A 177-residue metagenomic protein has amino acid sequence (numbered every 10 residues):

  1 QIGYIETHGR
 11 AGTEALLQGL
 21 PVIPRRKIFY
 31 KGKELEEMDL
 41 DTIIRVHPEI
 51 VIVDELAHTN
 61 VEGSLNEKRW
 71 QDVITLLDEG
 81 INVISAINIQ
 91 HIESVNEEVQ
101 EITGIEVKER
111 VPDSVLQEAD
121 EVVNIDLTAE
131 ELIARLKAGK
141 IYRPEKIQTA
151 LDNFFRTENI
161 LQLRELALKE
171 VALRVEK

Functional and structural regions predicted by a protein language model:
Q1-D39, R45: Conserved P-loop
Y4-E6, E55, I87-Q90, L127-T128: A short beta-strand-to-loop transition that corresponds to the Sensor-1 phosphate-sensing loop of AAA+ P-loop ATPases
H47-I50, E79-S85: Loop/turn-to-beta-strand initiation segments
E55-W70, S94-E97: Conserved ATPase-coupling elements of RecA-like P-loop NTPase cores
D72-E79: Conserved P-loop NTPase motor core
I89-D120, N124-D126, E130-L136: Conserved catalytic-core segment of NTP-binding enzymes
E118, V122-K177: Membrane-embedded alpha-helical bundles that form conduits across membranes
